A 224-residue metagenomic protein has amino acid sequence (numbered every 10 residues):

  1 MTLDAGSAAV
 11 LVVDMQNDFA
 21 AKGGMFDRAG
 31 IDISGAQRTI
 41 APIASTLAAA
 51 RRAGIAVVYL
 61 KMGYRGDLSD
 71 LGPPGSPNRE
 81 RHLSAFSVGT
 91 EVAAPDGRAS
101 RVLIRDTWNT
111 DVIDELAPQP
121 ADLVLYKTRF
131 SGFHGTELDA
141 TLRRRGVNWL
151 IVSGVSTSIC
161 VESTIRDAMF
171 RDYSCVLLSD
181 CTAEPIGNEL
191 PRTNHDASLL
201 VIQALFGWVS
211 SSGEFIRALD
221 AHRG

Functional and structural regions predicted by a protein language model:
M1-A9, D18, A36, S45-A53 (+2 more regions): Active-site-adjacent betaalpha module
G6, G24-A50, I55-M62: A short alpha/beta connector and helix-capping loop motif
V13-D14: N-terminal nucleotide-binding beta1-loop-alpha1 segment
N17-G23: Oxyanion-hole/transition-state-stabilizing segment in secreted/luminal serine hydrolases and related acyltransferases
